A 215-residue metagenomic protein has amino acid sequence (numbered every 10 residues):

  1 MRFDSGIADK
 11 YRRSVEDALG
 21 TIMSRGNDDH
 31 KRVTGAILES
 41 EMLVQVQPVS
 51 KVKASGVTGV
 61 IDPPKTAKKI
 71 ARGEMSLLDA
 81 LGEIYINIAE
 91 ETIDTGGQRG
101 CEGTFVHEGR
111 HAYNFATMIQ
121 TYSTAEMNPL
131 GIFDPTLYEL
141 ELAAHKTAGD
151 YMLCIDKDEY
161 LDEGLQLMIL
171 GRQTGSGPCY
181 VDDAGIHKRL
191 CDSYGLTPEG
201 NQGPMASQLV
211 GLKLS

Functional and structural regions predicted by a protein language model:
M1-K69: A metal-dependent hydrolase signature that marks the N-terminal structural subdomain at the beginning of catalytic folds
R2-A8, L19, E90-T95, R99-G100 (+1 more regions): Second-shell loop/turn segments in exported
K10, S14-D17, R32, G100 (+3 more regions): Extracytoplasmic/secreted proteins, especially bacterial periplasmic and envelope-associated proteins
A54-E102, F115: Active-site scaffold of zinc-dependent metalloenzymes
R99, G103, F115-H145: Post-HEXXH active-site segment of zinc metalloproteases
H107: Conserved phosphoacceptor histidine of two-component systems
R110, N114: Short active-site segment of divalent metal-dependent hydrolases/proteases that encodes the spacing between
L137, G149-S215: Long, well-structured alpha-helical subdomains associated with metal-dependent extracellular/ecto-lumenal hydrolases
